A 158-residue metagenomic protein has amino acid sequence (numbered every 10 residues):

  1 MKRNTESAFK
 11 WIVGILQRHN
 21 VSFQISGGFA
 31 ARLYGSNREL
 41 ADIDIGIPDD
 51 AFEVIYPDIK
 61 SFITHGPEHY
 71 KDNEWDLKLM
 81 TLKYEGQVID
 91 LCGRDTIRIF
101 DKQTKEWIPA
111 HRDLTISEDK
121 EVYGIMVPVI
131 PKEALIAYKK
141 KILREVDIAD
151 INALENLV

Functional and structural regions predicted by a protein language model:
M1-V158: Compositionally biased terminal segments of proteins
